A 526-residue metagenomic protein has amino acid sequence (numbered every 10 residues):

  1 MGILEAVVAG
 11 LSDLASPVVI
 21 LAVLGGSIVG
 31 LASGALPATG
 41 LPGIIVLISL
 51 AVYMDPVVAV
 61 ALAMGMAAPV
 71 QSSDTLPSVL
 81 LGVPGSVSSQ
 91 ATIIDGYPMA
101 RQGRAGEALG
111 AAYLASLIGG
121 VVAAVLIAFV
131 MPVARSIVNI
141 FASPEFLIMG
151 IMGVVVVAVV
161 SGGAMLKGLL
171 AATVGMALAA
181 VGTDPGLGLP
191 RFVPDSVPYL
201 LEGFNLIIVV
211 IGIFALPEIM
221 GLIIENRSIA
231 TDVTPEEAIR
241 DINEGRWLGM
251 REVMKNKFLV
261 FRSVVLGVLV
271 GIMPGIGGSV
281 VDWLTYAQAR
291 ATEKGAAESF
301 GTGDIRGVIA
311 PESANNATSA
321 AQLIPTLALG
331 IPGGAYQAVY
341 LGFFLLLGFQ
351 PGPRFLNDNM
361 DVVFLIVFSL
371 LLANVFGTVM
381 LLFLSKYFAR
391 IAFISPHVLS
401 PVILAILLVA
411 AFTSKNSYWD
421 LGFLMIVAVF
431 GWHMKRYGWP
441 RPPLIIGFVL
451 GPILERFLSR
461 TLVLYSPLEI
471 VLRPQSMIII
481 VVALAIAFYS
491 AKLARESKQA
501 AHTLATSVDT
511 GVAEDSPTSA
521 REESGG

Functional and structural regions predicted by a protein language model:
M1-A61, Q102-A111, S116, G120-F129 (+7 more regions): N-terminal alpha-helical transmembrane segments of multi-pass membrane transport and channel/translocase proteins
M1-V57, R135-N139, V193-D304, A389 (+2 more regions): Helix-loop-helix hairpins and the membrane-proximal interhelical loops of multi-pass alpha-helical transport proteins
S27-L41, V70-G82, V157-G162, V264-I276 (+3 more regions): Transmembrane alpha-helix interface/packing and boundary motifs in multi-pass membrane proteins, characterized by
A32-P42, V79-Q90, V122-L126, V270-W283 (+4 more regions): Short helix-coil transition sites and intra-membrane helix breaks within transmembrane domains of multi-pass
L41-A51, S78-P98, F129, A172-T173 (+6 more regions): Re-entrant/interfacial helical elements at transmembrane boundaries that shape and gate the permeation pathway
V57-A61, P98-A115, K294-G307, A335-A338 (+1 more regions): Membrane-interface alpha-helices at helix entry/exit sites of multi-pass transporters
P69-V79, S86, D304-L329, G333 (+1 more regions): A structural-propensity feature for long, helix-poor, extended segments
G110-R227, L346-K498: Membrane-embedded alpha-helical modules
